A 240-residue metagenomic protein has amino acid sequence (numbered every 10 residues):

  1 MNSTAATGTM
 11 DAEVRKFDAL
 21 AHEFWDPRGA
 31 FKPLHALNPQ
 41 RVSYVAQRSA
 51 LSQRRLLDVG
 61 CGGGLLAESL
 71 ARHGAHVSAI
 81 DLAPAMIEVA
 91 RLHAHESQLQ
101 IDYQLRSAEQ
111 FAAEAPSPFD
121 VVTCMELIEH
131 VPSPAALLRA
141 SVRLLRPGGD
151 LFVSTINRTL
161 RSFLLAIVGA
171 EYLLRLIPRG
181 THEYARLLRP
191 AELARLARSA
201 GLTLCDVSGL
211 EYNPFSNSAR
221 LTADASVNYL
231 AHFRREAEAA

Functional and structural regions predicted by a protein language model:
M1-W25: N-terminal, positively charged/glycine-rich alpha-helical extensions of SAM-dependent methyltransferases
H35-S52: Conserved alpha-helix/loop element of class I SAM-dependent methyltransferases that forms part of the SAM/SAH-binding
R54-G60: Conserved class I S-adenosyl-L-methionine
L65-Q110: Class I SAM-dependent methyltransferase SAM/SAH-binding core
A112-V121: A short acidic, Gly/Pro-enriched loop at the edge of an enzyme's catalytic core that lines a small-molecule cofactor
A135-P147: A short glycine-rich, Lys/Arg-flanked "PGG" loop and its adjoining helix->strand segment in the class I
F152-L174: Conserved class I S-adenosyl-L-methionine
R175-E192: Acceptor-substrate binding/catalytic loop of class I
